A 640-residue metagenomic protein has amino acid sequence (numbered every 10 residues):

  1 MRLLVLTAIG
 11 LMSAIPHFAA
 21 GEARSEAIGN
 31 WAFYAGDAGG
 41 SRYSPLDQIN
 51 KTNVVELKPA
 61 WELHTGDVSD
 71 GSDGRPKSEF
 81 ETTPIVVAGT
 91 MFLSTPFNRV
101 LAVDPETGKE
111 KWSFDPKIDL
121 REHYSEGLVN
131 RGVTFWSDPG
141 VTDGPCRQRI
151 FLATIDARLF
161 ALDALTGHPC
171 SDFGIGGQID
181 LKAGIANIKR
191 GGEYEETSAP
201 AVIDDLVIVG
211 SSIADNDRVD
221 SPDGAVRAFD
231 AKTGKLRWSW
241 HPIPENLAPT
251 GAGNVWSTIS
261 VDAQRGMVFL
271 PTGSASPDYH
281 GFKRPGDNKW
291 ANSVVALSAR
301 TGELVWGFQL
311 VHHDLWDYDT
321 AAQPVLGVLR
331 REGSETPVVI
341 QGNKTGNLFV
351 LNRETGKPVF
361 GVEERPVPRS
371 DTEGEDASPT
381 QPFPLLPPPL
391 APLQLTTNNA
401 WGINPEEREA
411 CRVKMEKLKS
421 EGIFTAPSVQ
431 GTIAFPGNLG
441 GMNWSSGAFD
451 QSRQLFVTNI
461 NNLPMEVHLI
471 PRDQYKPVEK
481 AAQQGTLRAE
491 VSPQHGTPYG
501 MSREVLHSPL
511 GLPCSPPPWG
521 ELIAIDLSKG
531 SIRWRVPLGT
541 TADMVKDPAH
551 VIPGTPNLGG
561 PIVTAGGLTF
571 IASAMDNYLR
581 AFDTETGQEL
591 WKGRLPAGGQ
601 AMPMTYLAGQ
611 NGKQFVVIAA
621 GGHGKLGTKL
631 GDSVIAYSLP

Functional and structural regions predicted by a protein language model:
M1-L4, G447: Positively charged n-region of N-terminal signal peptides that target proteins for export
L4-P16: Bacterial N-terminal signal peptides
H17-I49, S378-E406, R412, T486-E490: N-terminal pre-domain segments of enzymes
E22-D70, T83-V86, L522-I523: Mature N-terminal segment immediately following signal peptide/propeptide cleavage in secreted/periplasmic
W31-A35, K77-F97, S125-R158, G192-R218 (+10 more regions): Repeat-blade elements of multi-bladed beta-propeller folds
V55-V68, V100-H123, S137, V141-D143 (+10 more regions): Extracytoplasmic/lumenal domain signature
I433-P464, L469-P471: Segments forming glycine/polar-rich beta-alpha architectures that bind adenosine-containing cofactors
N443-W444, T458, P516-E521, R533: Active-site neighborhoods of metal-dependent hydrolases
